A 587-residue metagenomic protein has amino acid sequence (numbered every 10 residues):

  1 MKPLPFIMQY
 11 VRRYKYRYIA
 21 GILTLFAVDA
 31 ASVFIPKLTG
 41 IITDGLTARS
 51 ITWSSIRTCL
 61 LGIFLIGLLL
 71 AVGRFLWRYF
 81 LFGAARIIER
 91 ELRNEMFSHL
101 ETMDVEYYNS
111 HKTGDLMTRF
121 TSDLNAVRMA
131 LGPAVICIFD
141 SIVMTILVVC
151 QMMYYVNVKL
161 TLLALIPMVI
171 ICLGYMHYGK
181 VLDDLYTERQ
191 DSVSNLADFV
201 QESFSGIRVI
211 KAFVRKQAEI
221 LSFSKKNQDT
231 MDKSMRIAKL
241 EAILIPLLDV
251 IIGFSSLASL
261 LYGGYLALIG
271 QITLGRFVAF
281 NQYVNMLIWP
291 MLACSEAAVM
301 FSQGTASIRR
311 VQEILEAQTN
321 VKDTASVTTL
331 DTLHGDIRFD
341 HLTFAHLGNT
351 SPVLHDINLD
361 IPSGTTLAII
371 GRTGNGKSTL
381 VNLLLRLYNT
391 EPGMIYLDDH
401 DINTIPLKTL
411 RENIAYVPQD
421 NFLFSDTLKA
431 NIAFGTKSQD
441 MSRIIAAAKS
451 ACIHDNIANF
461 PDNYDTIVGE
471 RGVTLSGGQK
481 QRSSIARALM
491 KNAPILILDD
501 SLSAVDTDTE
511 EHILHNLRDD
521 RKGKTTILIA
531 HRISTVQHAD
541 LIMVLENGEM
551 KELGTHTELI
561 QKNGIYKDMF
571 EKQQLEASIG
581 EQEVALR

Functional and structural regions predicted by a protein language model:
M1-K15, L116, F120: A short amphipathic helical element positioned immediately N-terminal to and/or at the very start of a transmembrane
R13, R17-D29, I66, L70 (+2 more regions): Transmembrane helices of ABC transporter permease
R13, V105-E106, S122-L131, V135 (+8 more regions): An intracellular "coupling" helix at the cytosolic face of ABC transporter transmembrane type-1 domains
Y18-L76, F80, Y154-K159, G270-L274: Transmembrane helix-loop-helix hairpins at lipid-water interfaces of multipass membrane proteins, especially the type-1
F26-K37, G67-F75, V127-A130, A134-I146 (+5 more regions): Hydrophobic alpha-helical transmembrane bundles that constitute the permease/transmembrane domains of multi-pass
S50, Q151-P167, R236, L240-R309 (+1 more regions): Helix-loop-helix
R86, N94-T118, S122-L124, D198-S222 (+5 more regions): Short intracellular "coupling" helices and adjacent cytoplasmic loop segments at the cytosolic face of multi-pass
L330-R587: ABC-type nucleotide-binding domain
